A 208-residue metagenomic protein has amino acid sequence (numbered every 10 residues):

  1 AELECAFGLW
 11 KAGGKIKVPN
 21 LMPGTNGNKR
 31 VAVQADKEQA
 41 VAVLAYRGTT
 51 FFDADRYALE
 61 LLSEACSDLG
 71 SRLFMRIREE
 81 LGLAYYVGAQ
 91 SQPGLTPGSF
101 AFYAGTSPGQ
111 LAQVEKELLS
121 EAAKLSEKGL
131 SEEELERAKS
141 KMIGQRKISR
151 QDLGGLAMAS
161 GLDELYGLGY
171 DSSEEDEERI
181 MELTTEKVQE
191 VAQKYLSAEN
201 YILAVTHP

Functional and structural regions predicted by a protein language model:
A1, L9, E127: Short, Lys/Arg-rich flexible segments
A1-A6, L118-L119: PAPS/PAP-binding and catalytic site of the sulfotransferase fold
C5-D53, E64-Q113, G155, A159 (+2 more regions): Non-catalytic beta-strand/loop surface segments
A12-G13, K147-Q151: Secretory-pathway/luminal and periplasmic proteins that interact with or process carbohydrate-rich
L69, S91-S149: M16/insulysin-pitrilysin zinc metalloprotease superfamily fold
P93, E121, S149-I180: Scaffold signal of the M16-like zinc-metallopeptidase fold and its non-catalytic homologs
